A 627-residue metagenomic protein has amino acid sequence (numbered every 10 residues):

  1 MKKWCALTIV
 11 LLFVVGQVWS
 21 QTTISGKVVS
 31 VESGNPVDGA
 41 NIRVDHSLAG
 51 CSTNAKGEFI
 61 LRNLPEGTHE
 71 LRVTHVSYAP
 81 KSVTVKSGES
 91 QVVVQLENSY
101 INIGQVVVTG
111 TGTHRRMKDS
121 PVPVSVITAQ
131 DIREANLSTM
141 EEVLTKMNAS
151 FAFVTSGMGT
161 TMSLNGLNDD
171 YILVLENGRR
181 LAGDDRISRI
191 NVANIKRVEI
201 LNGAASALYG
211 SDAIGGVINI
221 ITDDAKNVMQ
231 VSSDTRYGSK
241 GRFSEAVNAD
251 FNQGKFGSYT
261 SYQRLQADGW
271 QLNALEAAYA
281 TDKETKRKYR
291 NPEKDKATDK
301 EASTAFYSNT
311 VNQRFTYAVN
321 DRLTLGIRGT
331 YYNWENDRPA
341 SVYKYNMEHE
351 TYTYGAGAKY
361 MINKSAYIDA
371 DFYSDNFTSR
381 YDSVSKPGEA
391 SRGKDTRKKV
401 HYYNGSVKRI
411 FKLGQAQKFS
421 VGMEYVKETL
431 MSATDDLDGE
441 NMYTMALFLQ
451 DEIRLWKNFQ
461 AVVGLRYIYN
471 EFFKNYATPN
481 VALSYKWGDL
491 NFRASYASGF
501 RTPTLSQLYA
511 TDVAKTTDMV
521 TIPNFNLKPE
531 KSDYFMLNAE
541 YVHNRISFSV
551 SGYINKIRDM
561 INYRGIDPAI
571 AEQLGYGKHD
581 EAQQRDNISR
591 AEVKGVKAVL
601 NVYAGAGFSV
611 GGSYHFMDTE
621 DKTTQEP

Functional and structural regions predicted by a protein language model:
V29-S33, D38-D45, R72-Y78, K86-R133 (+1 more regions): Short, acidic, small-residue-rich periplasmic hinge/interaction motif at the N-terminus of Gram-negative outer-membrane
S47-E58: Short, acidic Ser/Thr/Gly-rich low-complexity loop/linker segments typical of extracellular and cell-surface proteins
I60-R62, A152, S163, R179-A204: Short acidic/polar hinge/loop motifs at secondary-structure boundaries that mediate gating or recognition
E89-Q95, M140-L144, T160-S163, V174-L175 (+5 more regions): N-terminal periplasmic accessory domains that precede and gate Gram-negative outer-membrane beta-barrel machines
N227-V228, R236, D250-M347: Periplasmic-side early beta-strands and strand-to-turn transitions of outer-membrane beta-barrels
N312, T316-N333, E348-F473, P479-K486 (+2 more regions): Face-selective signature of the C-terminal outer-membrane beta-barrel domain
N376-S379, D436-L437, E471-Y476, Y485-F535 (+1 more regions): Surface-exposed extracellular loop regions of Gram-negative outer-membrane beta-barrel proteins, predominantly
R454-Q460, I554-K556, G577-P627: Gram-negative outer-membrane beta-barrel transporters
